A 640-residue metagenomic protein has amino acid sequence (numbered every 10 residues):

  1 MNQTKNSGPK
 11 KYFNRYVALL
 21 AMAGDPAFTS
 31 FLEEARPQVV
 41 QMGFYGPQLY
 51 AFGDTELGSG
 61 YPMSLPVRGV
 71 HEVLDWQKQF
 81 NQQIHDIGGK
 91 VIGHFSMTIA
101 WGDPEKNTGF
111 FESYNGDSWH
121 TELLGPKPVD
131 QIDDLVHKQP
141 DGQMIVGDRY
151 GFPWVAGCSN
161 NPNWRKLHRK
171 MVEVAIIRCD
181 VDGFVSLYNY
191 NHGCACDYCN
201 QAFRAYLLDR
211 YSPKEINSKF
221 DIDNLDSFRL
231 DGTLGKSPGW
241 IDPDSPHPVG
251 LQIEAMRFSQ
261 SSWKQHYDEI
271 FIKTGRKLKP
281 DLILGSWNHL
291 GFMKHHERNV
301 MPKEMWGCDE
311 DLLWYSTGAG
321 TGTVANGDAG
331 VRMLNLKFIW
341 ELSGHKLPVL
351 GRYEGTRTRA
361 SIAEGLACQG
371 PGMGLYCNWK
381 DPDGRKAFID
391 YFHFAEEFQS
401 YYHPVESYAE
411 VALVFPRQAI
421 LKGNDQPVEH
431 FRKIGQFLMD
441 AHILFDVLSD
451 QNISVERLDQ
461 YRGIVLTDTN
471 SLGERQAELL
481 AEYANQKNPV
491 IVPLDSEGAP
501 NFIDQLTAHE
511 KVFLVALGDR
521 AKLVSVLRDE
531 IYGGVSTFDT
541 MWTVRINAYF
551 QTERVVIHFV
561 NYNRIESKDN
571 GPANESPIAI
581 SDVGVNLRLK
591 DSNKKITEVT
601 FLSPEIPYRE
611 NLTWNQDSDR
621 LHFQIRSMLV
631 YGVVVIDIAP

Functional and structural regions predicted by a protein language model:
N2-F31, G43: Boundary/entry segment of secreted carbohydrate-active catalytic domains
F13-D25, P153-L167, R352-Y353: Active-site mouth loops of central-metabolism enzymes
A18-E34, G58-G89, R165-H168, Q265-E269: Aromatic- and glycine-enriched glycan-recognition loops and surfaces that form the carbohydrate-binding subsites
L19-M22, M42-F44, A51, G93-M97 (+6 more regions): A cross-domain feature marking catalytic cores of carbohydrate-active enzymes and several ubiquitous metabolic/repair
S30-R36, N81-G88, K303-C308, I339-S343 (+1 more regions): Acidic (Asp/Glu)-rich catalytic clusters
F31, T98, N107-G109, G116-A329: Polysaccharide-binding and catalytic clefts of secreted carbohydrate-active enzymes
E33-W76, I99-G109, H192-A202, V300-M301 (+1 more regions): Aromatic-lined carbohydrate-binding/catalytic grooves of carbohydrate-active enzymes
S245, Q265-E269, K273-H295, W306-P640: Carbohydrate-binding surfaces of carbohydrate-active enzymes
